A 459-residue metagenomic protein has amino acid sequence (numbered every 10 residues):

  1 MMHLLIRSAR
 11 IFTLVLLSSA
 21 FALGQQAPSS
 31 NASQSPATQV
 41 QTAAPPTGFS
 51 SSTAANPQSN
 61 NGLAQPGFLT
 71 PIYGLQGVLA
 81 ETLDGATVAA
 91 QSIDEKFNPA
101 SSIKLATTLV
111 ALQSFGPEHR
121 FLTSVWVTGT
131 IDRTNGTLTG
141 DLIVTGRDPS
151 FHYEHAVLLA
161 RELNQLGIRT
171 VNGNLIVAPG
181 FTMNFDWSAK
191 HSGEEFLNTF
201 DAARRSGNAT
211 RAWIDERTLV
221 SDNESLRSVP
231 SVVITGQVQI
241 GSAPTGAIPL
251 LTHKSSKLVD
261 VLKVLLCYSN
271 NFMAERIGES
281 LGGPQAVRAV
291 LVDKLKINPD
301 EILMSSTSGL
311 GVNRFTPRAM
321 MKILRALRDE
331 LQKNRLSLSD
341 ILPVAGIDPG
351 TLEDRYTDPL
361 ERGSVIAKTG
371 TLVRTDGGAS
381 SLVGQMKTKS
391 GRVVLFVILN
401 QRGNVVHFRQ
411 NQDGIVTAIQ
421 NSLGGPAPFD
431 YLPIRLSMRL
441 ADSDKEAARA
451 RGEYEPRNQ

Functional and structural regions predicted by a protein language model:
R10-A20: Bacterial N-terminal signal peptides
A27-K96, L159-Q165: Beta-lactamase-like hydrolase cores
P45-T53, A90-P99, D141-F151, G246-T252 (+6 more regions): Second-shell loop/turn segments in exported
V88-A90, L281-Q459: Small-residue-rich helix-loop
P99-P117, L175, L265, F396: Active-site SXXK
Q113-T128, N334-S339: Short, well-structured active-site flanking segments
F121-E195: Active-site-adjacent, His/Asp/Glu-enriched structural segments that form or flank metal-binding and acid/base networks
F181, S188-I341: A small/polar active-site loop signature that marks catalytic segments
